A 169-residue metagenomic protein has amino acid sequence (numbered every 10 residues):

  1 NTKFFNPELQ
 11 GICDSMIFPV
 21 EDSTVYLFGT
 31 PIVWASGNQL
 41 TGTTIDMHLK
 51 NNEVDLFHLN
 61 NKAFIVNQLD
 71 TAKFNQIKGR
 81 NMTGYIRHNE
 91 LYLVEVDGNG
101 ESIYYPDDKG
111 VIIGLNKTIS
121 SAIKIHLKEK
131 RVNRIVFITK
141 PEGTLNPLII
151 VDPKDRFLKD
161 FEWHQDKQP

Functional and structural regions predicted by a protein language model:
N1-P169: Structural signature for solvent-exposed beta-strand/loop edge elements and short helix-capping sites, enriched
